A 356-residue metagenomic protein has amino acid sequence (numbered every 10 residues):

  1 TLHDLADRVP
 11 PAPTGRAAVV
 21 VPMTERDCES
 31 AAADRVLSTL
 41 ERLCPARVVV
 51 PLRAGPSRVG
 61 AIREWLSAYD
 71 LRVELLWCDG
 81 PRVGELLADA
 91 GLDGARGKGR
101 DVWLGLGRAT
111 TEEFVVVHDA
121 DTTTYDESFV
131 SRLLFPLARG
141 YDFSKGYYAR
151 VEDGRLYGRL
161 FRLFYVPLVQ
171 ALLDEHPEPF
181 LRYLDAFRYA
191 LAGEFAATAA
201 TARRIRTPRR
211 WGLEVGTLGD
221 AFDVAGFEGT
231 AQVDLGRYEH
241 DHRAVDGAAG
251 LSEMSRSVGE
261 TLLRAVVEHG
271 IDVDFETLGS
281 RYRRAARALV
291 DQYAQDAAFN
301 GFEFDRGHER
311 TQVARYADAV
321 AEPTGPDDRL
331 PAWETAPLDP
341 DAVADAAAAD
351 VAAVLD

Functional and structural regions predicted by a protein language model:
T1, S67, G250-D356: Terminal low-complexity segments of carbohydrate-biosynthetic enzymes
T1-S38: N-proximal low-complexity "stem/linker" segments adjacent to membrane-targeting elements
R35-R47, W65: Short, acidic, metal-binding catalytic loop of nucleotide-sugar glycosyltransferases
A61-A109: Active-site-proximal specificity loops/subdomain of glycosyltransferases
E112-T123: Short beta-strand-to-loop acidic/aromatic patch adjacent to the donor-nucleotide binding site
Y125-A149: Conserved donor-nucleotide/metal-binding helix-loop-beta segment in metal-dependent transferases, i.e., the alpha-helix
R209, G219-Y238: Catalytic donor-sugar/metal-binding loop of nucleotide-sugar-dependent glycosyltransferases
A231-G250, T261: Active-site donor/metal-binding and catalytic loop motifs of nucleotide-sugar-dependent glycosylation enzymes
